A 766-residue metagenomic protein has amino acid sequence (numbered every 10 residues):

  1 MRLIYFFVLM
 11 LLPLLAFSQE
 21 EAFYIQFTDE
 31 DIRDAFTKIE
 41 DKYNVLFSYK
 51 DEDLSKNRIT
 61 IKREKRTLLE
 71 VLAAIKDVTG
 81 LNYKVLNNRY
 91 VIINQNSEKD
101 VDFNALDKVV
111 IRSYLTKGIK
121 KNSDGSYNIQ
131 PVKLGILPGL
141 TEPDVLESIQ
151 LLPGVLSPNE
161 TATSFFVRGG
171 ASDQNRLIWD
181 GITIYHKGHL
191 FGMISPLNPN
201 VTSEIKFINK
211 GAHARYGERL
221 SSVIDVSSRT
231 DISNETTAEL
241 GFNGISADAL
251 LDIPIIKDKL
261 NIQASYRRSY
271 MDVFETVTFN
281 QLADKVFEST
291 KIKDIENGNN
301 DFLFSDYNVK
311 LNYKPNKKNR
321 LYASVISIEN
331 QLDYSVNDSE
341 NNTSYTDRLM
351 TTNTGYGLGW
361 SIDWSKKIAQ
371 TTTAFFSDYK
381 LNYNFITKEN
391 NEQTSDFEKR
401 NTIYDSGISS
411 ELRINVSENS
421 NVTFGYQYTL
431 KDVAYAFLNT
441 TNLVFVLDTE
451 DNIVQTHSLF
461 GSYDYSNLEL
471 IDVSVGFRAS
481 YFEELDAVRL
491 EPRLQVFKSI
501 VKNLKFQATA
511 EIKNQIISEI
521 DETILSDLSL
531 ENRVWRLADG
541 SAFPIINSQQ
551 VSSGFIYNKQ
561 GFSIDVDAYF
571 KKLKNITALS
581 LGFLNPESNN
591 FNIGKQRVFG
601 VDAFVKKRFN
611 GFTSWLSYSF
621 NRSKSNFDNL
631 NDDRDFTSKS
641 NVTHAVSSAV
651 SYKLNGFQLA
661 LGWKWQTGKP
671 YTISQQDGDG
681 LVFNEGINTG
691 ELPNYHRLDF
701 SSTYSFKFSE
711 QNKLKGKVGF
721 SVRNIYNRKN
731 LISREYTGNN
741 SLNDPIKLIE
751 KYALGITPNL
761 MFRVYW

Functional and structural regions predicted by a protein language model:
F36, E40-Y43, T79, L86-I136 (+2 more regions): Short, acidic, small-residue-rich periplasmic hinge/interaction motif at the N-terminus of Gram-negative outer-membrane
K121-D173, G181-N200, E204-A212, R229: Periplasmic N-terminal accessory/gating domains of Gram-negative outer-membrane beta-barrel systems
I245-Y270, F287-Q331, T351-A369, V416-V422: Transmembrane beta-barrel wall of Gram-negative outer-membrane proteins
M271-V277, Q666-G678, Y704-W766: C-terminal beta-signal and adjacent terminal beta-strands/loops of Gram-negative outer-membrane beta-barrel proteins
K380-N382, A434-N439, E483, N503-V551 (+3 more regions): Surface-exposed extracellular loop regions of Gram-negative outer-membrane beta-barrel proteins, predominantly
D405-S409, D448-F460, G540-P544, Q550 (+3 more regions): Outer membrane beta-barrel strand-and-loop segments of large Gram-negative receptors, especially TonB-dependent
S417-T423, Q427, L447-K572, W615-S619 (+2 more regions): Structural signature of Gram-negative outer-membrane beta-barrels, strongest in the C-terminal barrel of TonB-dependent
F570-K572, F591-Q675: Gram-negative outer-membrane beta-barrel transporters
